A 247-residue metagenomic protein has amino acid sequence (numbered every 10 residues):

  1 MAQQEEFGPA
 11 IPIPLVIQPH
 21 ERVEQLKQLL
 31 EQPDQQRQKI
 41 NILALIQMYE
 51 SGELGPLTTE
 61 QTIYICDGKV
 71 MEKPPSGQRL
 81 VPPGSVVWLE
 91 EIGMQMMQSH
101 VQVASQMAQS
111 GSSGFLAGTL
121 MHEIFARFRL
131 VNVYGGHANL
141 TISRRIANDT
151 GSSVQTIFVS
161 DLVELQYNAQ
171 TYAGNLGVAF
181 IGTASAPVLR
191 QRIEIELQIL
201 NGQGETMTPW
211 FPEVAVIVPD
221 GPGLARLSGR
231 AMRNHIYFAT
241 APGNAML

Functional and structural regions predicted by a protein language model:
M1-L247: Pepsin/retropepsin-fold aspartyl endopeptidases
